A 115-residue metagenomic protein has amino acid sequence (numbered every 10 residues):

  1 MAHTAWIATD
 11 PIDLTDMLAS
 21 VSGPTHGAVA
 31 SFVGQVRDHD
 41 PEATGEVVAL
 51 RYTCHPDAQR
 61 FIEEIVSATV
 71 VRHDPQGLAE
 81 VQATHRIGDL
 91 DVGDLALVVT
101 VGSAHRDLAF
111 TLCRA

Functional and structural regions predicted by a protein language model:
M1-L95, G102-R114: N-terminal, polar/charged subdomain of small-to-medium soluble alpha/beta proteins
